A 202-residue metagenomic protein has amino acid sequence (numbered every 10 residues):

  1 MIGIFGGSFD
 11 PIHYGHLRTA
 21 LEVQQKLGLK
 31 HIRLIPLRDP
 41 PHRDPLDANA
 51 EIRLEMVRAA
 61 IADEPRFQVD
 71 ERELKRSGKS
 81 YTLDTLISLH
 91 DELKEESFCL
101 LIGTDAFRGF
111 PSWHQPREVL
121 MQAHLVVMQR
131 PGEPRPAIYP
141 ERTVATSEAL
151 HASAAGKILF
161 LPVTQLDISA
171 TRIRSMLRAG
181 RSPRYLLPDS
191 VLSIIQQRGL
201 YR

Functional and structural regions predicted by a protein language model:
M1-R202: Nucleotidyltransferase catalytic core that binds NTPs
